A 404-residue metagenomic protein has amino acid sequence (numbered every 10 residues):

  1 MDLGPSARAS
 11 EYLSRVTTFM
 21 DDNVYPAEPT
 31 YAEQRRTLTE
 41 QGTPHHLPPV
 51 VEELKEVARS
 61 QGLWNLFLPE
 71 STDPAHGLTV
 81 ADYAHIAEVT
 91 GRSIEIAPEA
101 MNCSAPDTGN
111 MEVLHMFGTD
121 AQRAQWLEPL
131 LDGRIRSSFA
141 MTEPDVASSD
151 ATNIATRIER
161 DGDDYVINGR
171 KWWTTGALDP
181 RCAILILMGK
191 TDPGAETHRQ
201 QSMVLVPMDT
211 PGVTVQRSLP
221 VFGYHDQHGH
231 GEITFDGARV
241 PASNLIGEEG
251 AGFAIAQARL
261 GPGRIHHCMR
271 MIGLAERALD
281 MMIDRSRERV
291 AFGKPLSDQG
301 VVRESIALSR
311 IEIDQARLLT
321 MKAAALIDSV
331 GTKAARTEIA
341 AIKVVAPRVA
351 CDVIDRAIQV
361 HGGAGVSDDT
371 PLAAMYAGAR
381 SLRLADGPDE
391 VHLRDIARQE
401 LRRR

Functional and structural regions predicted by a protein language model:
M1-E95, C103-A105, F117-Q122, P129-R134 (+4 more regions): Alpha-helical interface subdomain recognition
N110-F117, A140, G194: Flexible, glycine-rich active-site loops centered on histidine and acidic residues that chelate a metal or position
G133-T142, L187: A short, Trp-centered hydrophobic/proline-enriched beta-strand micro-motif
V146-D150, Y165: Hydrophobic, small-residue-rich alpha-helical packing segments that form membrane-like cores
A147, W172-D179, Y224, P262-H266 (+1 more regions): Glycine-rich phosphate/pyrophosphate-binding beta-alpha loops
N153, P211-R239: Flexible, small-/acidic-enriched active-site or ligand-binding loops
D163-D164, N168-V215: A short core secondary-structure module
G237-I255: Long, acidic (Asp/Glu-rich), low-complexity accessory segments flanking structured domains
